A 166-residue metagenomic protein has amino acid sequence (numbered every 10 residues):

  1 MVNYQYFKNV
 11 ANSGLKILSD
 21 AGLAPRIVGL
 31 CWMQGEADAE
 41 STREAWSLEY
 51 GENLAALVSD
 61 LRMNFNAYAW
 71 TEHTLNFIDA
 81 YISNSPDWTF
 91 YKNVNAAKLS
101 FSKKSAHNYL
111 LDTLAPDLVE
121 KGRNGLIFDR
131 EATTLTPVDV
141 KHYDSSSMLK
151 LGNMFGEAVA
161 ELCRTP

Functional and structural regions predicted by a protein language model:
M1-P166: Cell-envelope and extracellular/periplasmic
